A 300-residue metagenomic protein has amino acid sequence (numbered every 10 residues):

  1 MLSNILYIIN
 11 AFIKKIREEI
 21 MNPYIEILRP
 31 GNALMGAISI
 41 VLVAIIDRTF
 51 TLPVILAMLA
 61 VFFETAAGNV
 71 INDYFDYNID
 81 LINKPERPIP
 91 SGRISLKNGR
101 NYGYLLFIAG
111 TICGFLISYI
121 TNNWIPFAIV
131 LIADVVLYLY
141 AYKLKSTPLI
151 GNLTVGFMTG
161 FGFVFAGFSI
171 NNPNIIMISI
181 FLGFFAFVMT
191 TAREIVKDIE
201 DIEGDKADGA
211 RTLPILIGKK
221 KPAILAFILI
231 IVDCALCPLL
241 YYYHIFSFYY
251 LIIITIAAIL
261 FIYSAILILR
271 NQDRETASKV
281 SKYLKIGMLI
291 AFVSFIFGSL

Functional and structural regions predicted by a protein language model:
I5-I25: Short, Lys/Arg-rich, polar N-terminal cytosolic tail immediately upstream of the first transmembrane signal-anchor
I20-E26, I89-N174, F181, I266: Intramembrane alpha-helical segments
N22, L240-L300: Extended hydrophobic alpha-helices typical of membrane-associated regions
E26-L34, S95-L105, I150-V155, K220-L229 (+1 more regions): Select subsegments of transmembrane alpha-helices in polytopic membrane proteins, especially boundary-proximal
A37-F75, F107-F115, I125-Y140, I175-V196: Membrane-embedded alpha-helical segments that form the functional core of polytopic membrane enzymes, especially those
I38-L42, L153-F168, P214-L216, S281-F295: Small-residue-rich segments of transmembrane alpha-helices in multi-pass membrane proteins, especially helix faces
I40-A44, I108-L116, A133, I230-L239 (+2 more regions): Hydrophobic core of alpha-helical transmembrane segments in multi-pass integral membrane proteins
L59, Y77, L81-V130, G209-F246: Multi-pass membrane catalytic core of lipid/isoprenoid biosynthesis enzymes
